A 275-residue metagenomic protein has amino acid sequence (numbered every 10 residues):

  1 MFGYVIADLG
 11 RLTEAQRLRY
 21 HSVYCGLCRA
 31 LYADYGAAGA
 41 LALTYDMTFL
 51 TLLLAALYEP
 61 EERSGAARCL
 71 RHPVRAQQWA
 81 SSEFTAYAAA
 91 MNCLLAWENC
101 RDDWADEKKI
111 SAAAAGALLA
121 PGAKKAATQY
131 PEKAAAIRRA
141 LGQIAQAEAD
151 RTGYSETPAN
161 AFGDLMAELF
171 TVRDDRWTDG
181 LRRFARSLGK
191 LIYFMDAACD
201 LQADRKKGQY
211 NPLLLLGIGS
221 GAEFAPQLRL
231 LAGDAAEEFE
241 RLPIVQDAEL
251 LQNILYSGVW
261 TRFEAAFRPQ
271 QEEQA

Functional and structural regions predicted by a protein language model:
M1-R183, K190, F194-R229, E237-D247 (+3 more regions): Acidic catalytic motifs of isoprenoid enzymes
A248-Q252: Short, flexible loop/turn segments with low-complexity composition
N253-S257: A glycine-rich phosphate-binding loop feature that marks nucleotide/adenosyl-phosphate handling sites
